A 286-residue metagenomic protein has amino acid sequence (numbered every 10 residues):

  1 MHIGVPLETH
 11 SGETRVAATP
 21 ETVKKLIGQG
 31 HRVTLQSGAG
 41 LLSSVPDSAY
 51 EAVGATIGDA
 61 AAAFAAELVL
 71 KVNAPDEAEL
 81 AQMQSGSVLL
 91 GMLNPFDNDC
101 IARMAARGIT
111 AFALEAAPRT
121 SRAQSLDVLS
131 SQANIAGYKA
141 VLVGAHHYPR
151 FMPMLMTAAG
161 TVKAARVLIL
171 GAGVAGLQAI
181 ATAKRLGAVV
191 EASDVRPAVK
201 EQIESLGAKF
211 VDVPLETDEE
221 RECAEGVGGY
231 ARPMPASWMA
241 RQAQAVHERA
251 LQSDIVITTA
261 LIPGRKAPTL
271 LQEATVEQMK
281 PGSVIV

Functional and structural regions predicted by a protein language model:
H2, E8, E77-R166: Glycine/serine-rich phosphate-binding loop and adjoining beta1-alpha1 elements at the start of nucleotide-handling
H2-R103, R107: An N-terminal-biased, well-structured beta-alpha scaffold segment characteristic of Rossmann-like dinucleotide-binding
P6-V45, P153-R249: Glycine-rich phosphate/diphosphate-binding loop of Rossmann-like nucleotide-binding domains
E8-H10, S37-G40, A74, N94-P95 (+5 more regions): Short, ordered loop/turn segments at secondary-structure junctions
V23, D47, L80, I101 (+4 more regions): Generic hydrophobic/aromatic pocket-lining and core-packing "Φ" positions
G54-F64, A74-P75, R221-V256, A260-E277: A structured beta-alpha segment of the ubiquitous adenosine-cofactor-binding alpha/beta core
A74, I135, G173-V174: Residue-level detector of alpha-helix initiation sites
S283: Glycine-centered, small-residue-biased loops immediately flanking beta-strands in adenine/cofactor-binding cores
